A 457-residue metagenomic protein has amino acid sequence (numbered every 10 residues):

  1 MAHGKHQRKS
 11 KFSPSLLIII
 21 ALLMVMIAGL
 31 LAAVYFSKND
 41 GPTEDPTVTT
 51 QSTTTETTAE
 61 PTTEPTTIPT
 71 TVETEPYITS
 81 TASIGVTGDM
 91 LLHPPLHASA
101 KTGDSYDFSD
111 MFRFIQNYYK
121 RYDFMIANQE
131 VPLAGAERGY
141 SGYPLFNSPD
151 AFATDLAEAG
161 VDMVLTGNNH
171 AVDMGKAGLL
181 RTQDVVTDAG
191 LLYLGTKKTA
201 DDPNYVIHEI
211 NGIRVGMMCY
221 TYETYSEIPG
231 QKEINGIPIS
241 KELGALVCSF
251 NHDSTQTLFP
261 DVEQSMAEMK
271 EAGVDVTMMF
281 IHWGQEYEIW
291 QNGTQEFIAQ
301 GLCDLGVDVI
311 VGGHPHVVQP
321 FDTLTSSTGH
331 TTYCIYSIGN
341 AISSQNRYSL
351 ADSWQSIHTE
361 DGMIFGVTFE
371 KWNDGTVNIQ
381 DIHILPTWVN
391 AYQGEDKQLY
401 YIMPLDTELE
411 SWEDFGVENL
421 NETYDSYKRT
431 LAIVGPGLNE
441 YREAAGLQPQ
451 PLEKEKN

Functional and structural regions predicted by a protein language model:
M1-S15: N-terminal Lys/Arg-rich, disordered targeting/topogenic segments
A2-H3, I18-G41, E60, E64-N457: Acidic, metal/ion-coordinating pockets
K38-T50: Ser/Thr/Pro/Gly-rich low-complexity linker/stalk segments immediately outside membranes or between
